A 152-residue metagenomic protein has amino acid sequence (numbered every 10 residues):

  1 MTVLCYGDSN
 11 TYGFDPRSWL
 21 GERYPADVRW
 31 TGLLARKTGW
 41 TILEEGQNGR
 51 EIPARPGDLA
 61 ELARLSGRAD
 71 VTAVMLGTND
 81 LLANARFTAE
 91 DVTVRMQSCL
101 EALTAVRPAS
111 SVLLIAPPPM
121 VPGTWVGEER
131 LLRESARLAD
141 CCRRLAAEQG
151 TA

Functional and structural regions predicted by a protein language model:
T2-L4, Y12-S98, V121-V126, R133-A136: Conserved SGNH/GDSL esterase-like catalytic core that processes O-acyl groups on lipids and polysaccharides
Y6-G7, I115: Short hydrophobic segments within beta-strands
R36, A105, R144-A147: Solvent-exposed polar/charged
A73-M75, S111-L114: Conserved, well-ordered alpha-helix/loop/beta-strand core segments that scaffold catalytic motifs
M96-E101, A139, R143: Generic structural signal for well-ordered alpha-helices, preferentially at hydrophobic/aromatic core positions
A105-S111, T151: A short helix->loop->beta-strand "cap" motif at the edges of active sites that frequently abuts
M120-A152: Substrate-gating cap/lid alpha-helix
